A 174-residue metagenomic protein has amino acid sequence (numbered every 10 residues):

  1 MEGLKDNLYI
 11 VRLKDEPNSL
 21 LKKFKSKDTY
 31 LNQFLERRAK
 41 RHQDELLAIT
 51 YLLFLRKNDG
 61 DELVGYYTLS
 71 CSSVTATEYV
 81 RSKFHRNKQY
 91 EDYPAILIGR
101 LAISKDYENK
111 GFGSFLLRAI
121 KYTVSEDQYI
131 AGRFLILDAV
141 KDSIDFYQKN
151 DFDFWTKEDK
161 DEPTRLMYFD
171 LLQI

Functional and structural regions predicted by a protein language model:
E2-E45, D59: Short amphipathic alpha-helix that is part of the acyltransferase structural core
T50-R56: Cytosolic beta-strand hydrophobic patch enriched in CBS
D59-R100, E108: Conserved acyl-donor/pantetheine-binding loop and adjacent beta-alpha core of acyl/acetyltransferases and related
G99, S104, V140: Residue-level recognition of the GNAT/N-acetyltransferase active site
N109-T123: Conserved acetyl-CoA-binding loop-helix of GNAT-fold acetyltransferases
L117, V124-A139: Conserved GNAT acetyl-CoA-binding A-motif
I136, Q148-M167: Conserved catalytic-core motifs of GNAT/GCN5-like acyltransferases
